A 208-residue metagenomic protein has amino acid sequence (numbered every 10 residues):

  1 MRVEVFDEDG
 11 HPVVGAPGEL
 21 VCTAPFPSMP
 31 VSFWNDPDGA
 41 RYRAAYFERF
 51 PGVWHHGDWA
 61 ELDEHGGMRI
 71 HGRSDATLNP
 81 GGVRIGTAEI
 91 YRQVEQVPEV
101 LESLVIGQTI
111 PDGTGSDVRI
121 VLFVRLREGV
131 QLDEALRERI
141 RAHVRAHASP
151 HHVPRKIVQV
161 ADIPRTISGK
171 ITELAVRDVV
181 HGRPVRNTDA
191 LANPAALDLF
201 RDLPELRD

Functional and structural regions predicted by a protein language model:
M1-E4, E8-H11: Pocket-forming structural segment of enzyme catalytic cores
V3, F26-P27, V31, N35 (+6 more regions): AMP-binding/adenylate-forming catalytic core of the ANL superfamily
E4, I157-V160: General small-molecule cofactor/ligand-binding pocket signal
D7-E8, G15, L62-D63, R165-T166: Short, acidic, Ser/Thr-enriched surface-loop or helix-capping motifs
P12-G18, V31-D36: Active-site glycine/GP-rich loop and adjacent strand/helix microenvironment that borders small-molecule binding pockets
V21, L104-V105, V158: Residues embedded in well-ordered beta-strands within globular domains across many folds
T109-P111, A161-T166: Short, internal active-site loops enriched in acidic
D178-P184: Short arginine-rich
